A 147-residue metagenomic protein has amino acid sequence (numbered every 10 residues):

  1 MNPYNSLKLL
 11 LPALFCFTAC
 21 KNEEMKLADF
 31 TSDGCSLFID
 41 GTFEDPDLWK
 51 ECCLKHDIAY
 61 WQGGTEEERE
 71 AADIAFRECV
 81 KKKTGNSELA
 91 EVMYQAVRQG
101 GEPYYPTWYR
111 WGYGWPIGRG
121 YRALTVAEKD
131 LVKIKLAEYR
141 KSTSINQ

Functional and structural regions predicted by a protein language model:
Y4-P12: Sec-dependent signal peptide recognition, specifically the positively charged N-region followed immediately by
A13-A19: Hydrophobic h-region of N-terminal signal peptides that target proteins for export in Gram-negative bacteria
C20-Q147: Extended terminal accessory/targeting regions
